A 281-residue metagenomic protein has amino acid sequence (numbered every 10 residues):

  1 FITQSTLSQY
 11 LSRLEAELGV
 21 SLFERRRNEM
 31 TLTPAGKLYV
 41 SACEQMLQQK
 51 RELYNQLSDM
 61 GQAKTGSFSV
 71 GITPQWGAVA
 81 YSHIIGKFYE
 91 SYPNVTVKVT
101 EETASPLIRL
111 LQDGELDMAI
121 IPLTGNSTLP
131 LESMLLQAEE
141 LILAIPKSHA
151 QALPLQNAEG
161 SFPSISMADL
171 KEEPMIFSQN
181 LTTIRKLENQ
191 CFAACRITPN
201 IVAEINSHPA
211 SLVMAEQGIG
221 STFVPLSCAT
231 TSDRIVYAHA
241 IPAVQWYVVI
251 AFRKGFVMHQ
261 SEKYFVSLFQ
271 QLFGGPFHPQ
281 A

Functional and structural regions predicted by a protein language model:
T3, Y10, I84: Residues within the DNA-recognition helix of helix-turn-helix
E15-L32: A short LG(V/I)-centered, amphipathic sequence patch enriched for acidic residue(s) preceding the LG motif
E17-L18, Y39-G61: Alpha-helical linker/hinge and terminal dimerization helices associated with HTH transcriptional regulators
T65-T128, A203-I205: Central regulatory/effector-binding core of bacterial HTH transcription factors
A80, V236-Q280: A late-sequence structural motif
S91, E102-E172, L226-S232, A243-V244: Acidic, Gly/Pro-rich loop/turn segments at junctions of secondary structure
T103-L116, P122, L181-V236: Hydrophobic hinge/microswitch elements
T128-E139, N206-F256: Beta-alpha-beta core module
